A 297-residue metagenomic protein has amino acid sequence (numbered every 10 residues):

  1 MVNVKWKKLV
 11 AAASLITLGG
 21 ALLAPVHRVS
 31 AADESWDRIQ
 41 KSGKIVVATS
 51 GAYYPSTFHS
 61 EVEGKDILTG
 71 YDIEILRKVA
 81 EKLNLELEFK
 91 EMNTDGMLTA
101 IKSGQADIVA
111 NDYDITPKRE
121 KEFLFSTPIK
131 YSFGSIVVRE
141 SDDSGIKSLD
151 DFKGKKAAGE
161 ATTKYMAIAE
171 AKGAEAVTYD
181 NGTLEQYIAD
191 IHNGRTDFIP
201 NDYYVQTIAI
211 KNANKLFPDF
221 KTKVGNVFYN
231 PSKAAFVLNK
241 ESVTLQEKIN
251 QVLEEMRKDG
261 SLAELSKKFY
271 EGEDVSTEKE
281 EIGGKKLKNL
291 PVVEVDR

Functional and structural regions predicted by a protein language model:
G20-W36: Sec-dependent signal peptide cleavage junction
A31-D112, G272: Extracytoplasmic small-molecule ligand-binding "clamshell" domains of the periplasmic binding protein/Venus flytrap
G43-T49, S148-T162, A174-A176, D197: Short loop->beta-strand "edge-of-pocket" segments that line small-molecule binding or catalytic clefts across diverse
Y71-I73, E88-T99, S144, T162 (+2 more regions): Short helix-initiation/N-cap motifs at beta->coil->alpha
I73, E86-D151: Acidic, polar ligand-binding/catalytic clefts
I73-K82, D143, T163, P231-E273: Extended ligand-binding regions for polar small-molecule ligands
G96-T99, Y113-E120, I168-A171, D197-P231: A ligand-binding cleft/hinge motif common to bilobed small-molecule-binding domains
Y131-V138, N214-L253, G272-R297: Periplasmic-binding protein-like
